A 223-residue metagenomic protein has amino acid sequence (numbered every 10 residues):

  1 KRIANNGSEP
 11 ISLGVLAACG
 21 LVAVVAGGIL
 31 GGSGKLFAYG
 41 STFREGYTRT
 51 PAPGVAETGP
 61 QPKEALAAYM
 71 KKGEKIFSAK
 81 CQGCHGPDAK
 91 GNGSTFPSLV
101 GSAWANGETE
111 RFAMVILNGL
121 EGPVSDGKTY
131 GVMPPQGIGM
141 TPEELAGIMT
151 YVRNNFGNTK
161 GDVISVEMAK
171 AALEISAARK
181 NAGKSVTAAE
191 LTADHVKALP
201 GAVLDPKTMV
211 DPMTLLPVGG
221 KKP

Functional and structural regions predicted by a protein language model:
K1-R44: Extended surface/linker regions that mediate inter-domain or inter-protein docking in multi-component redox
E45-F77, N92-T95: Electrostatic cytochrome c docking/interface patches
A65-N92, A105-N118: Sequence/structural segment immediately N-terminal to covalent heme-attachment motifs in c-type and related
G83-G86, G101, S165, A171: Disulfide-rich extracellular modules and peptides
A89, L120, R153-G157: Activation segment of ePK-like protein kinases, specifically the conserved APE
S98-M114, P134-A146: Electron-transfer interface patches adjacent to heme c in soluble/periplasmic c-type cytochromes and di-/multiheme
V124-D126: Short, internal strand/loop/helix patches that form the active-site neighborhood or redox-interaction surface
K128-G131, P135-I138, P142-P223: Flexible coil segments in periplasmic/lumen-exposed cytochrome c-class electron-transfer proteins
